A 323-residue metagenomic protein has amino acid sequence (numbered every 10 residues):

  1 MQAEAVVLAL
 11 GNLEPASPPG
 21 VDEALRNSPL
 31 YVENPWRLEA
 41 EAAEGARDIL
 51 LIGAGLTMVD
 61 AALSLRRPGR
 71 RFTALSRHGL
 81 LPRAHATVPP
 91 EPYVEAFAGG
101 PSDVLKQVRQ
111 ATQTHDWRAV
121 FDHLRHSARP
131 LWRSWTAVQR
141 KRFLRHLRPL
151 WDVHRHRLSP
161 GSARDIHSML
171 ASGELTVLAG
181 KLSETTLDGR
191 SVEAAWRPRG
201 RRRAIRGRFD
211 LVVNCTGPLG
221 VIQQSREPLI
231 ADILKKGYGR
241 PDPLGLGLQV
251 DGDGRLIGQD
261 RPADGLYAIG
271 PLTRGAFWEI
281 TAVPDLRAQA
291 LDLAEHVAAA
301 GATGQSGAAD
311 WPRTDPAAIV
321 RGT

Functional and structural regions predicted by a protein language model:
M1-G99, K106-A302, P316-T323: Flavin (primarily FAD) cofactor-binding/catalytic cores of flavoenzymes
W311-P312: Short, highly charged C-terminal tails/helix-capping segments
